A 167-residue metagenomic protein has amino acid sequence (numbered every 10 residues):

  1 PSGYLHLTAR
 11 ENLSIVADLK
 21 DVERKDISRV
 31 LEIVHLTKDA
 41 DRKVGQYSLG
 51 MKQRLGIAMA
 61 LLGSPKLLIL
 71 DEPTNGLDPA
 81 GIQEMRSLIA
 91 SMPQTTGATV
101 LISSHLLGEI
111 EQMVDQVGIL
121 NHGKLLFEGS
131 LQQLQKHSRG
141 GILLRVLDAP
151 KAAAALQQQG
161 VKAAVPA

Functional and structural regions predicted by a protein language model:
P1-I102, L107-N121, L125-F127: ABC transporter nucleotide-binding domains
Q132-K136: Short acidic-hydrophobic catalytic motif
G140-A167: Short, charged/small-residue-rich alpha-helical element at the C-terminal edge of ABC transporter nucleotide-binding
